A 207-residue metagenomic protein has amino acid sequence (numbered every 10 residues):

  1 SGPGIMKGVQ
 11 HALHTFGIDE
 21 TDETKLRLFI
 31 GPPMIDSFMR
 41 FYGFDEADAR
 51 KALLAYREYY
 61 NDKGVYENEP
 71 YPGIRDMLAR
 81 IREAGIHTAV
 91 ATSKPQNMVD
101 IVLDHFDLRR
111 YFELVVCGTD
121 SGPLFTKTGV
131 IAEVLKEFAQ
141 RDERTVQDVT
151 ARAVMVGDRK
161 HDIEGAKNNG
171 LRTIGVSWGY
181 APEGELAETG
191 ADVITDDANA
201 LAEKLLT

Functional and structural regions predicted by a protein language model:
S1-L28, Y42: Active-site neighborhood of HAD-like aspartate-dependent phosphohydrolases
I5, M34, P70, K127 (+1 more regions): Conserved donor sugar-nucleotide recognition element shared by glycan-biosynthetic enzymes
Q10, H14-F16, D36-F44, E67 (+4 more regions): Substrate-recognition/cap helix-loop segment adjacent to the acidic, metal-dependent catalytic center of Asp-based
I18-K25, E46-D48, R110-L114, V149-A153: Short acidic capping loops at alpha-helix termini that bridge into adjacent secondary structure
F29, P33, E69-G73, K94 (+2 more regions): Short beta->alpha linker loops
D107-V115, E185-A202: Structural recognition of alpha->loop->beta junctions
M155-T195: Acidic, Mg2+-coordinating phosphoryl-transfer loop and its flanking beta/alpha structural elements, shared across
